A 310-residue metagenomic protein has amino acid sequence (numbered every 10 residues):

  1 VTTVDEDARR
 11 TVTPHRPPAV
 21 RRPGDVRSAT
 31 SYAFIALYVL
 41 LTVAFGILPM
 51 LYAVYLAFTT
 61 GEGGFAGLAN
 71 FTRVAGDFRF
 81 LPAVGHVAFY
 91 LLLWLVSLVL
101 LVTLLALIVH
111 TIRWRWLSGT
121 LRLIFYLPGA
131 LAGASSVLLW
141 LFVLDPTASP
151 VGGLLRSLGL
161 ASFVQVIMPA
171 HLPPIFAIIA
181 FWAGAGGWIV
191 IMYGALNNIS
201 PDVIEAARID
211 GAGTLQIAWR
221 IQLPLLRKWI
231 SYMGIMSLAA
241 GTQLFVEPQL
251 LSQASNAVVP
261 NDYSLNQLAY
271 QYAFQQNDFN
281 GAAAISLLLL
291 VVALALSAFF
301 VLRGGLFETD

Functional and structural regions predicted by a protein language model:
V1-V26: Short, Lys/Arg-rich, polar N-terminal cytosolic tail immediately upstream of the first transmembrane signal-anchor
R27-D310: A structural signal for multi-pass alpha-helical bundles of membrane permease subunits that mediate small-molecule
